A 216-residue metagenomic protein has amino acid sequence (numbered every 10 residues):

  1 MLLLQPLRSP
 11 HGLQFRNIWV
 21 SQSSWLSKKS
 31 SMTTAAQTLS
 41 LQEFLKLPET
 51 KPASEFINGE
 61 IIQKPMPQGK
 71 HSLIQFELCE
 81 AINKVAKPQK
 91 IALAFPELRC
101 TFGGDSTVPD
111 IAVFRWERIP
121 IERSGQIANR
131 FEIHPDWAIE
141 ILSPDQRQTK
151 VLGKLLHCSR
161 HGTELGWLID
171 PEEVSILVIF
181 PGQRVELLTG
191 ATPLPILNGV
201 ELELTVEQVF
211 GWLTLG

Functional and structural regions predicted by a protein language model:
L2-G12: N-terminal polybasic/positive-inside topogenic patches
G12-G216: Gly/Pro/Ser/Thr-rich low-complexity, intrinsically disordered segments predominantly at protein N-termini
